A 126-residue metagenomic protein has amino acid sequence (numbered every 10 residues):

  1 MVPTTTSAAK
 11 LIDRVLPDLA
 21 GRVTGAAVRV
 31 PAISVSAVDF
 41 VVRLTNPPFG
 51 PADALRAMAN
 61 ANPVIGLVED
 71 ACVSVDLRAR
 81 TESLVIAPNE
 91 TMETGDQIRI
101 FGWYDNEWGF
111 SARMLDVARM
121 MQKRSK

Functional and structural regions predicted by a protein language model:
M1-I98: C-terminal substrate-binding/catalytic lobe of Rossmann-fold NAD(P)-dependent oxidoreductases
P17, T81-K126: NAD(P)-dependent Rossmann-like dehydrogenase/reductase catalytic/cofactor-binding core
